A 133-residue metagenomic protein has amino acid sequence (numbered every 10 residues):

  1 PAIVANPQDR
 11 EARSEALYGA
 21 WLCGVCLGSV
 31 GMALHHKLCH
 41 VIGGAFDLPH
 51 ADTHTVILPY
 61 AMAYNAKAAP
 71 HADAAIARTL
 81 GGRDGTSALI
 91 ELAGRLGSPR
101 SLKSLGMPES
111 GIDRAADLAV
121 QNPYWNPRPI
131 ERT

Functional and structural regions predicted by a protein language model:
P1-A88: Active-site segments that bind and position negatively charged phosphate/pyrophosphate groups
T79-T133: C-terminal charged capping/lid subdomain of soluble metabolic enzymes
